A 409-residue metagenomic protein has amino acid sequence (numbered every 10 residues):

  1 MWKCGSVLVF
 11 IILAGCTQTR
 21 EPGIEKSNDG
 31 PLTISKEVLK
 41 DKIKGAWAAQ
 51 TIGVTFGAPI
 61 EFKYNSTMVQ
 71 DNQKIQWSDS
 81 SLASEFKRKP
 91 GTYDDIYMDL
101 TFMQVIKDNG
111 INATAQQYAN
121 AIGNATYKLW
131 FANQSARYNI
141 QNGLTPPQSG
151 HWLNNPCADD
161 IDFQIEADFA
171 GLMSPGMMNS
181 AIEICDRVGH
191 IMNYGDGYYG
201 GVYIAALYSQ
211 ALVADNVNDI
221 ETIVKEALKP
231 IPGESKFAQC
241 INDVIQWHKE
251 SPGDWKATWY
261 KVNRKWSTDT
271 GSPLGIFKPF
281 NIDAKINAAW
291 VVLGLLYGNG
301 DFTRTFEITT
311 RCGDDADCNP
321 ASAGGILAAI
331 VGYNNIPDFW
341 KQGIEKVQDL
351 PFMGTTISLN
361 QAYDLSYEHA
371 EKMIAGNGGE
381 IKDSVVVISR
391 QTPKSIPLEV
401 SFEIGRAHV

Functional and structural regions predicted by a protein language model:
L13-G15: C-terminal motif of bacterial Sec signal peptides marking the signal peptidase cleavage site
T17-I24: Bacterial lipoprotein signal-peptidase II cleavage site
I34, I140, S149-A158, F169-M177 (+2 more regions): Accessory "access/gating" subregions that flank catalytic or transport cores
I34-G57: Mature N-terminal segment immediately following signal peptide/propeptide cleavage in secreted/periplasmic
K40, A48, M98, M103-V202: Active-site cavity-forming subdomains of large catalytic enzyme subunits
F56, K63-D79, N193-D196, I204 (+2 more regions): Catalytic phosphate/nucleotide-handling subdomain of diverse soluble enzymes
P59-P90, I96-D99, Q116-W130: Active-site-surrounding "flap" and adjacent substrate/cofactor-binding loops of secreted or lumenal enzymes, prototyped
A407-V409: Conserved small/polar residues in nucleotide/adenosyl-binding loops
